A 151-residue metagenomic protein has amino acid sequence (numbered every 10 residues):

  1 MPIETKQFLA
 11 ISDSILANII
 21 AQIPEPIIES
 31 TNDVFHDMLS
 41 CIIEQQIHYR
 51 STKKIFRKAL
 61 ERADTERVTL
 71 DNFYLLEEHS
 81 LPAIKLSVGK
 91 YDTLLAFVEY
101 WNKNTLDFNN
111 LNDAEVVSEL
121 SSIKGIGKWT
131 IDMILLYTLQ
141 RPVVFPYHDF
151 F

Functional and structural regions predicted by a protein language model:
M1-P26, S30: Intrinsically disordered, low-complexity, charged terminal extensions of DNA damage-control enzymes
S14-I19, T52-K124: Alpha-helical ds-nucleic-acid-binding substructure associated with the helix-hairpin-helix region of base-excision DNA
I28-H36, K85-V88: Structural motif
V34, T93, F151: Charged catalytic carboxylate motif
L39, F56, I131-L135: Alpha-helical structural signal
N112-F151: Catalytic DNA-binding helix-loop module of base-excision-repair DNA glycosylases/AP lyases
